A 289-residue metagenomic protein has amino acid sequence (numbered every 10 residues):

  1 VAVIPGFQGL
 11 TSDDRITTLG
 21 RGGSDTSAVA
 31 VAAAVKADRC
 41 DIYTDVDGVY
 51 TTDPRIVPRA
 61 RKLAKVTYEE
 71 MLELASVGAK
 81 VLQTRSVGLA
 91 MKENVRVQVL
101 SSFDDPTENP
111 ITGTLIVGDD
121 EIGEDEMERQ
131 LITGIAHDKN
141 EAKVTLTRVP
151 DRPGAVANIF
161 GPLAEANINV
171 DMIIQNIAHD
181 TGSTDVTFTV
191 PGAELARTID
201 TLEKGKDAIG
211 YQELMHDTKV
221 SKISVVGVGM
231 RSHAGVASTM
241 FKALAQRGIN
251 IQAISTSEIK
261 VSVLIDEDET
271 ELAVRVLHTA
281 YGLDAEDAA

Functional and structural regions predicted by a protein language model:
V1-A289: C-terminal catalytic "cap/lid" subdomain
